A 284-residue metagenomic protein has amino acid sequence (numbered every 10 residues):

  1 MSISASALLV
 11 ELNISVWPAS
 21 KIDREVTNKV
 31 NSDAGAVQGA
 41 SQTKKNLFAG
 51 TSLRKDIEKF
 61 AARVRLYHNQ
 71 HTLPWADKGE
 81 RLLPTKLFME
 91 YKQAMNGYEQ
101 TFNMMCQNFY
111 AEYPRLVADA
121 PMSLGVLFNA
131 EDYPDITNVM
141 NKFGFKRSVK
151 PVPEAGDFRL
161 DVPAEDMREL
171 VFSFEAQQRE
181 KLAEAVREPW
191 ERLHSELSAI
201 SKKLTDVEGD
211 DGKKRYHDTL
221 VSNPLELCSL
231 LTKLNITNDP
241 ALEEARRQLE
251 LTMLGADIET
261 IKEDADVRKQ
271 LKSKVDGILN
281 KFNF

Functional and structural regions predicted by a protein language model:
M1-M140, G144, A265: Leu/Val/Ala/Ile-rich N-terminal alpha-helices, chiefly Sec-type signal peptides and the beginnings
Y91, M95-F102, C106-Y113, Q178 (+6 more regions): Short amphipathic alpha-helical coiled-coil/interface segments
P134-D166: Acidic, low-complexity proline/glycine-rich segments
D157-K233, A241-A245: A contiguous, surface-oriented mixed alpha/beta subdomain in the mid-to-C-terminal portion of proteins that forms
D206, D211, R215-F284: C-terminal structured domains
